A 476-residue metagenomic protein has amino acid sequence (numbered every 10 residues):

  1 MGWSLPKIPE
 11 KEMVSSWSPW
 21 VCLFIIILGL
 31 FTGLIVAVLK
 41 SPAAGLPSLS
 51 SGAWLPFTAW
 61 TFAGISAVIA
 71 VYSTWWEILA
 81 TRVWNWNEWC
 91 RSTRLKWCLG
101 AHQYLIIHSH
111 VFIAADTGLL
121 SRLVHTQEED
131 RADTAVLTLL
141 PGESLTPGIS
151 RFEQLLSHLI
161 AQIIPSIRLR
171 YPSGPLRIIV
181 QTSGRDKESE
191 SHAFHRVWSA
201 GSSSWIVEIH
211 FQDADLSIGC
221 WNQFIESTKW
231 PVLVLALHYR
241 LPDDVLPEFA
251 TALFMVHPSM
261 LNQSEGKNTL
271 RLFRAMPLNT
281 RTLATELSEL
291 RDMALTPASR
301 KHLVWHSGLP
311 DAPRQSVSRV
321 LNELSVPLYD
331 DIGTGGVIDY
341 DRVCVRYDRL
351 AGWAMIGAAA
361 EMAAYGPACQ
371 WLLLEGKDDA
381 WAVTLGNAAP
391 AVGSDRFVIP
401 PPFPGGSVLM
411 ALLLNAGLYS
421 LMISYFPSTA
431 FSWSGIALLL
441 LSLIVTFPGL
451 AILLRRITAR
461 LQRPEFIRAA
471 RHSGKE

Functional and structural regions predicted by a protein language model:
M1-K229, A236-P242, T251-A364, W371-E476: Conserved "HGTGT" condensation-loop signature of ketosynthase/thiolase-family condensing enzymes that catalyze
V245-P247: Short, solvent-exposed loop/turn segments at conserved positions within beta-propeller repeat blades
